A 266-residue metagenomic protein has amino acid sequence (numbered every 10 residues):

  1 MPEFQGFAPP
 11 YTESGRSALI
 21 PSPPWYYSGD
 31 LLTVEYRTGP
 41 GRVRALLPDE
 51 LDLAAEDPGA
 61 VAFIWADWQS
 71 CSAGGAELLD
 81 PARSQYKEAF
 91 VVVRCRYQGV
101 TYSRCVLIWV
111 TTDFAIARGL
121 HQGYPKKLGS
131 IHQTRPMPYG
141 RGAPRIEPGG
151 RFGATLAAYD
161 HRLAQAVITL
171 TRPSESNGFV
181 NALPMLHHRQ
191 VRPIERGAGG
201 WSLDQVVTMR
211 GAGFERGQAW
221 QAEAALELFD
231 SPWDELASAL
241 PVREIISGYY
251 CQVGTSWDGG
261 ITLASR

Functional and structural regions predicted by a protein language model:
M1-G75, A219-E223, L228-S231, L236-A239 (+1 more regions): N-terminal domain-onset segments
P2-S17, G119-R266: Interaction-surface and assembly-scaffold signal
Y27-P144: Structured, non-membrane catalytic/scaffold regions adjacent to prosthetic-group chemistry
